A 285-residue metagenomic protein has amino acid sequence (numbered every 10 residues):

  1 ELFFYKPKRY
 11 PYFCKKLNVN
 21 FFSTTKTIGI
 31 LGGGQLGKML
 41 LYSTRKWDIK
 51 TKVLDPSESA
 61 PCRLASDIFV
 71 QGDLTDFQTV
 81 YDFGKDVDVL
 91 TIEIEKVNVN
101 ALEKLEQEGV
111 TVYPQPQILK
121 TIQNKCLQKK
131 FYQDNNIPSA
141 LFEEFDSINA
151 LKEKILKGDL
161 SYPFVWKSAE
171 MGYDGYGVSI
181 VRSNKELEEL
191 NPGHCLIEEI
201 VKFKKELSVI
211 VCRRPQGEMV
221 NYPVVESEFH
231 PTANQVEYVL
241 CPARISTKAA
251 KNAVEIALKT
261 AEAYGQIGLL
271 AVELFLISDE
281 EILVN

Functional and structural regions predicted by a protein language model:
Y5, F13-I118, I122-Q123, L127 (+1 more regions): ATP-binding N-terminal substructure of ATP-dependent carboxylate-amine bond-forming enzymes
T51, S139, C195: Hydrophobic anchor at the start of a short beta-strand that flanks the dinucleotide cofactor-binding loop
I68-G72, E108-G109, K130-Q133, D159-L160 (+2 more regions): Short, hinge-like loop/turn segments at secondary-structure boundaries
P114-V178, N184: A conserved helix-loop-beta module that forms one wall/lid of the active-site cleft in ATP-utilizing catalytic domains
G177-D279: Internal nucleotide-binding/catalytic subdomain
E280-N285: A short beta-strand motif that forms the metal-chelation/ATP-contact edge of phosphoryl-transfer active sites
